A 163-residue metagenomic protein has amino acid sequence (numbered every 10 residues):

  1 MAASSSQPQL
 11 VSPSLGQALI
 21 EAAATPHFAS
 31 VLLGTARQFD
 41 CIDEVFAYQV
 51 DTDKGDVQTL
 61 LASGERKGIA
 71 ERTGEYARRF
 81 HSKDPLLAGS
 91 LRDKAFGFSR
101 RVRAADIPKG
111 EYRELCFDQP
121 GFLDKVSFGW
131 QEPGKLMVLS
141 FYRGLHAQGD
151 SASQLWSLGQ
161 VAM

Functional and structural regions predicted by a protein language model:
A2-A23, H27-A147, A152, W156-V161: Regulatory input/activation interfaces that engage signals or partners
